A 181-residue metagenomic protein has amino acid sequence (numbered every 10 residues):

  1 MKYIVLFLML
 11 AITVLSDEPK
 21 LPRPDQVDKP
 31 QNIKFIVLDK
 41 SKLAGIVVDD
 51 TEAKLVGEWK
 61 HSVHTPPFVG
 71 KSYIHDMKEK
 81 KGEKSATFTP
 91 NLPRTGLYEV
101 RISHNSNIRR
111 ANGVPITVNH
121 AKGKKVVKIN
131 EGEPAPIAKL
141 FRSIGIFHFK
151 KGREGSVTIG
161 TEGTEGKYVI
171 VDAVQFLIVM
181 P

Functional and structural regions predicted by a protein language model:
M1-Y3, P181: Short, Lys/Arg-enriched, disordered terminal segments
Y3-I12: Sec-dependent N-terminal signal peptides
D17-P181: Extracytoplasmic
